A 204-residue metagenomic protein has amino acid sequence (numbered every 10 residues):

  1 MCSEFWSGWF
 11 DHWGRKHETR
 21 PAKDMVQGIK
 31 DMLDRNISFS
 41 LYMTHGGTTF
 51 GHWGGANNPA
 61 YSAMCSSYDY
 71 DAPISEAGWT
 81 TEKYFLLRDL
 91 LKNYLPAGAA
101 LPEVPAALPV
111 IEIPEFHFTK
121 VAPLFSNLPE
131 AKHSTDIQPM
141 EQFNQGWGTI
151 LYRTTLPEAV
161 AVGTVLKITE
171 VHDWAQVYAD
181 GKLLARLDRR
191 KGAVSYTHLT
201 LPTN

Functional and structural regions predicted by a protein language model:
M1-P73: Catalytic-core region of carbohydrate-active enzymes that cleave or remodel glycosidic bonds
F10-D11, F50-W53, G78, V177 (+1 more regions): Short helix/loop capping segments that flank catalytic or ligand/cofactor-binding pockets
T19-M25, G148, T169, K191: Short, glycine/acidic-rich beta->alpha junctions
G28, R35, L90-Y94, T155 (+1 more regions): Generic, well-ordered alpha-helical scaffold segments in large soluble proteins
A56, Y68, I74, W79-E82 (+2 more regions): Extended carbohydrate-recognition surfaces in non-catalytic/accessory domains of CAZymes and lectin-like proteins
V162-A179, L199: Aromatic-lined ligand-binding clefts that engage carbohydrates, nucleic acids, or primary amines
Y178, L183-Y196: A cross-kingdom feature marking solvent-exposed beta-strand/loop segments within repeated, beta-rich binding/scaffold
T197-T203: Conserved small/polar residues in nucleotide/adenosyl-binding loops
